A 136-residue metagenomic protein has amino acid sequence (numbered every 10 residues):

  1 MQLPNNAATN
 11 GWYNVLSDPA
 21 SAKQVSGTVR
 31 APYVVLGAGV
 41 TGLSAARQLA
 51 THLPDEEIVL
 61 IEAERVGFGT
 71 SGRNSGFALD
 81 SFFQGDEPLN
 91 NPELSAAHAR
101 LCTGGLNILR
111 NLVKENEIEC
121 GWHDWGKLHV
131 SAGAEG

Functional and structural regions predicted by a protein language model:
M1-V34, T51-E57: Extreme N-terminal leader/targeting segments of oxidoreductases
G11-Y13, G69-L101: Glycine-rich active-site loop/strand segments that organize a redox cofactor
G37-L43, A63: Glycine-rich Rossmann-fold phosphate-binding loop(s) that bind the pyrophosphate of adenine dinucleotide cofactors
A50-R73: Glycine-rich FAD pyrophosphate-binding loop
L53, G76-A78, I118-H123: Active-site substrate-recognition segment that forms the wall of the catalytic cavity or substrate channel
N90-G136: Rossmann-like flavin
